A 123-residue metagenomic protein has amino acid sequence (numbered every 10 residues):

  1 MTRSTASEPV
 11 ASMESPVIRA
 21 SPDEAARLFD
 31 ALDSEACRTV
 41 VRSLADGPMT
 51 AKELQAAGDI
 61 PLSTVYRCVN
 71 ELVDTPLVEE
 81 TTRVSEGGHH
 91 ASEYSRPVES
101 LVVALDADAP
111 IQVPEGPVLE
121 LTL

Functional and structural regions predicted by a protein language model:
M1-R38, R42, D59, A107-L123: Haloarchaeal acidic low-complexity proteome signature biased toward cell-envelope/secretome components but also
E35-C37, G47-T50: Short capping segments at the starts of secondary-structure elements
V40, E53-D59, L72: A short acidic, leucine-rich amphipathic alpha-helix
G47, P61-Y66: Short coil turns linking two alpha-helices in DNA-binding domains
G58, S85-E86: Conserved beta-strand edge residues that scaffold enzyme active sites
V69: DNA major-groove recognition helix of helix-turn-helix
P76-L77, T82: Glycine-centered, phosphate/nucleic-acid-interacting loop/turn motifs that mediate DNA/RNA or nucleotide
E86-T122: Conserved segment of winged-helix/HTH DNA-binding domains
